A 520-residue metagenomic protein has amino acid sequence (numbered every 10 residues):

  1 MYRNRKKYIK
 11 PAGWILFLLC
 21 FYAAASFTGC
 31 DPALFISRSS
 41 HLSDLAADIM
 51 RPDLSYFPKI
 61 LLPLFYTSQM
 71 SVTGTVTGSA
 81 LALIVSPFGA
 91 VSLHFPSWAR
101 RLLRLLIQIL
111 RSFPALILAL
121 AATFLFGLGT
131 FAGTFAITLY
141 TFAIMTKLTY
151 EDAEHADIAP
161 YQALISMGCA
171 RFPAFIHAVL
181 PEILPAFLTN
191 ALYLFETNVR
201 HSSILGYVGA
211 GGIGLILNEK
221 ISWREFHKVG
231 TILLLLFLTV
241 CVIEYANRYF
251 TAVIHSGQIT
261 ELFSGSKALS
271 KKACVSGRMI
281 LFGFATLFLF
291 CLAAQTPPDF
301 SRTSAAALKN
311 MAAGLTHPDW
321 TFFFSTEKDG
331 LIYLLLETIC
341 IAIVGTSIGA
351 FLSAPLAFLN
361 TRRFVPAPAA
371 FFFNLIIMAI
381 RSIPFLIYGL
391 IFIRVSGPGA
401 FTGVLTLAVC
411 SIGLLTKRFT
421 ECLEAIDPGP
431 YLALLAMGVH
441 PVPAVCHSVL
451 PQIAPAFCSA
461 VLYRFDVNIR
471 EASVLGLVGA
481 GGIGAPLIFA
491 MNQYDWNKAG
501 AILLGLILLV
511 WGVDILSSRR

Functional and structural regions predicted by a protein language model:
M1-V72, V76, I243-S347, L359 (+2 more regions): N-terminal, non-cleaved signal-anchor transmembrane helix
A23-A33, A119-F126, E196, F290-D299 (+2 more regions): A structural signal for multi-pass alpha-helical bundles of membrane permease subunits that mediate small-molecule
F35, A47, S92, P96 (+7 more regions): Transmembrane alpha-helices and adjacent helix-loop boundaries
L61-Q69, L103-L110, E196, I332-C340 (+4 more regions): Alpha-helical membrane-interface segments at transmembrane helix boundaries
T73-I107, V344-I377: Transmembrane-helix boundary motif in ABC transporter permease subunits
I107-T141, I377-A408: Generic hydrophobic transmembrane alpha-helix motif, especially the helices
L128-L194, H201, Y245, P398-V449 (+2 more regions): Membrane-cytosol interface at the C-terminal ends of specific transmembrane alpha-helices in multi-pass membrane
I213-F250, I483-R519: Hydrophobic alpha-helical transmembrane segments of polytopic membrane proteins
